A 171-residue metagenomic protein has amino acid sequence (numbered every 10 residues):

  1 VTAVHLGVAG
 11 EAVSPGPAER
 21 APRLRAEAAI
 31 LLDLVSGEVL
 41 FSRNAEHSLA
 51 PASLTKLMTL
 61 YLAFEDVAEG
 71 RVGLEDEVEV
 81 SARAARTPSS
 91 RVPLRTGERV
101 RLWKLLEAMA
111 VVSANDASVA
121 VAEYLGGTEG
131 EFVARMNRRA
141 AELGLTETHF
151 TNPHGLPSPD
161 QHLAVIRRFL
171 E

Functional and structural regions predicted by a protein language model:
V1-H5: Bacterial N-terminal signal peptides
L6-L170: Active-site-adjacent loops and short helices of periplasmic peptidoglycan-processing enzymes
